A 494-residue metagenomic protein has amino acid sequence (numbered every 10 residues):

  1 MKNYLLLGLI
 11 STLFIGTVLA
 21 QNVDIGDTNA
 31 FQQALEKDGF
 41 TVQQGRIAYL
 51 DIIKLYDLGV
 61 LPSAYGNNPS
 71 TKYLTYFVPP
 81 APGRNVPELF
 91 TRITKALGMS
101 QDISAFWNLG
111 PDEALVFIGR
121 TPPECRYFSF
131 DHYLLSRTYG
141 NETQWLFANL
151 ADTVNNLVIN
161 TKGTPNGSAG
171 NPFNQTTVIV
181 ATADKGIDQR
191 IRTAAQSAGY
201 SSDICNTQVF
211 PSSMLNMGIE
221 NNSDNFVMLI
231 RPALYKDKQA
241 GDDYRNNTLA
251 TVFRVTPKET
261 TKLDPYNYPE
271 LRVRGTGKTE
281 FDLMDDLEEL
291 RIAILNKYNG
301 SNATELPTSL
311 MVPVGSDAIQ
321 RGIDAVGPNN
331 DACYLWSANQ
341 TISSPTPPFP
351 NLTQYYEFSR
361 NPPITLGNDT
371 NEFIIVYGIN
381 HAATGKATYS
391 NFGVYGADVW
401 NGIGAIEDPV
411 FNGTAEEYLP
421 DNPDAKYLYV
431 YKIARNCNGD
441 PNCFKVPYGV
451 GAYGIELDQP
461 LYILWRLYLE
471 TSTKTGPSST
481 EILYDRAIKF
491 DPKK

Functional and structural regions predicted by a protein language model:
Y4-F14: Sec-dependent N-terminal signal peptides
I15-A20: Sec/Tat signal peptide C-region and signal peptidase I cleavage site
Q21-K494: A compositional/structural signature for long, glycine/proline-rich flexible linkers and loops on extracytoplasmic
